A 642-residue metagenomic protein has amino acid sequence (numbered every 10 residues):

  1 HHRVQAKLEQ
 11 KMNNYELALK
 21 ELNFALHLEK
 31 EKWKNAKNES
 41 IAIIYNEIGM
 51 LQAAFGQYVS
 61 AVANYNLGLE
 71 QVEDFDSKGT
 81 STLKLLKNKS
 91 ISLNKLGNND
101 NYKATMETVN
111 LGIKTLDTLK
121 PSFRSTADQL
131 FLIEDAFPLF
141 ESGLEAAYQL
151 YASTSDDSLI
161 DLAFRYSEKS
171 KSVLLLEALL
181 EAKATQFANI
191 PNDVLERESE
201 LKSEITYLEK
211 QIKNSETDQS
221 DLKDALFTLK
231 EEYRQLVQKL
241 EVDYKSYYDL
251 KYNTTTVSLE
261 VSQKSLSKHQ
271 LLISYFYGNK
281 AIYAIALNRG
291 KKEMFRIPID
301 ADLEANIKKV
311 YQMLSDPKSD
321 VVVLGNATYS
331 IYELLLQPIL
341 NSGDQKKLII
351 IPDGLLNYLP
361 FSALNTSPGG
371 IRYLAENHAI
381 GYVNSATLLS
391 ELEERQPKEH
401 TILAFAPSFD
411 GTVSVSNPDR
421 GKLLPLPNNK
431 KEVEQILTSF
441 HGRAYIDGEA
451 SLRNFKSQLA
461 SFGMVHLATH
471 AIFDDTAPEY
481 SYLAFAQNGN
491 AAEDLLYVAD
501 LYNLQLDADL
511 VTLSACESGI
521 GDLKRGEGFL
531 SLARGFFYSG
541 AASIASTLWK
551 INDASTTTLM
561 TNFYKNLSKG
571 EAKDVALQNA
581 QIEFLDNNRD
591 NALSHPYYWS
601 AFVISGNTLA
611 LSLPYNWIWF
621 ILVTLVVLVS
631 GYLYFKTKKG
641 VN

Functional and structural regions predicted by a protein language model:
H1-R3, E39, N46, L83 (+3 more regions): TPR/TPR-like alpha-solenoid signature
E29-N38, V72-G79, S122-Q129: Flexible helix-coil transition and linker loops at the boundaries of alpha-helical arrays
Y58-V62, N66, T82-K84, N94 (+5 more regions): Amphipathic alpha-helical protein-protein interaction segments
A163-R165, V173, F473, P478-Y482 (+2 more regions): Caspase-like cysteine protease fold
T228, G354-L356, E393-I472, L513: A domain-level signal for caspase-like cysteine endopeptidase catalytic cores and their zymogen-processing architecture
N357-A379, D419, I472-Y502, K524-R525: A short, glycine/acidic-enriched catalytic loop
